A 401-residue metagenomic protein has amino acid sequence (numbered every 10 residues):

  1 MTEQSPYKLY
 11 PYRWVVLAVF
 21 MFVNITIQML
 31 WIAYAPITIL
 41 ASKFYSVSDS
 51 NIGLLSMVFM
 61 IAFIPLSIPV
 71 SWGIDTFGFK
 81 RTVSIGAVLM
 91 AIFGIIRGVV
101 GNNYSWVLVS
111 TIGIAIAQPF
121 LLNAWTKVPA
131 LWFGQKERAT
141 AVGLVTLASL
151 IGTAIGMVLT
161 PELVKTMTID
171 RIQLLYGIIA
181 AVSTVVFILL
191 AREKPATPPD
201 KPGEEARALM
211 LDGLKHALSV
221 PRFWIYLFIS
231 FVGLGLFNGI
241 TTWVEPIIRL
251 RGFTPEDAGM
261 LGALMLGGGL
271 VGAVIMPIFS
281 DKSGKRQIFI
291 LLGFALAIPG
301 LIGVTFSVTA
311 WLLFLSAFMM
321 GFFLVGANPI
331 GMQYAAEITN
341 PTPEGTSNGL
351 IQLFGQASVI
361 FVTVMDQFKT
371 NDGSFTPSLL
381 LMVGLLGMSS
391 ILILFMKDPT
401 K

Functional and structural regions predicted by a protein language model:
T2-Y10, K194-Y226: Juxtamembrane intracellular "pre-TM" segments in multi-pass secondary transporters
Y34-A35, V220-A263, G267-A273, V362: Extracytoplasmic gate region of multi-pass secondary transporters
P65-N103: Conserved MFS/SLC helix-loop-helix module at the cytosolic interface between two early adjacent transmembrane helices
L66-G78, G272-K285: Helix-to-loop junctions at the C-terminal end of transmembrane segments in multipass secondary transporters
W106, L144-P195: Helix-loop-helix hairpin linking two adjacent transmembrane segments in secondary transporters
S110-A148: Cytoplasmic helix-loop-helix junction between adjacent transmembrane helices in 12-TM secondary transporters
G284-G331: C-terminal transmembrane helical hairpin of 12-TM major facilitator-type secondary transporters
A336-D372: A late C-terminal transmembrane helix in Major Facilitator Superfamily
